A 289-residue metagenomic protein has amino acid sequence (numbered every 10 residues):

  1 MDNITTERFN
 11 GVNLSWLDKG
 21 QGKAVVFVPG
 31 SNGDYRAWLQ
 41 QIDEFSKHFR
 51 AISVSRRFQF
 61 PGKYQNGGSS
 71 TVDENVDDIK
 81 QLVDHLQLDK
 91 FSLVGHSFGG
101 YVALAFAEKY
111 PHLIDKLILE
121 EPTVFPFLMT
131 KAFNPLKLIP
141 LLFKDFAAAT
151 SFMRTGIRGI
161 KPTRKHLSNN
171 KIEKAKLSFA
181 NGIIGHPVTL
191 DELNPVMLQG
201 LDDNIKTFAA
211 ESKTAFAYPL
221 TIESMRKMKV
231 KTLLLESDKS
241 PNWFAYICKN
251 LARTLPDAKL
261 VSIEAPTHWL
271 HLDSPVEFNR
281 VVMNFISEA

Functional and structural regions predicted by a protein language model:
R8-G68, L82: Conserved HGGG/HGGXW glycine-rich cap/lid loop of the alpha/beta-hydrolase fold
D43, I52-F98, K109, T130 (+1 more regions): Active-site loop/oxyanion-hole signature of alpha/beta-hydrolase fold enzymes
R56-F58, P122, A265: Active-site loop/turn elements of alpha/beta-hydrolase fold enzymes, especially the short glycine-/histidine-rich
D89-N134: Conserved hydrolase catalytic core segment
D115-T163: Flexible "cap/lid" loop of the alpha/beta hydrolase fold
R154-R158, R164-T207: Conserved alpha/beta-hydrolase catalytic His-Asp/Glu region
L190-N250: Conserved serine/cysteine hydrolase catalytic core
D257-A289: Catalytic active-site module of serine/aspartate enzymes centered on a nucleophile-bearing elbow/loop
